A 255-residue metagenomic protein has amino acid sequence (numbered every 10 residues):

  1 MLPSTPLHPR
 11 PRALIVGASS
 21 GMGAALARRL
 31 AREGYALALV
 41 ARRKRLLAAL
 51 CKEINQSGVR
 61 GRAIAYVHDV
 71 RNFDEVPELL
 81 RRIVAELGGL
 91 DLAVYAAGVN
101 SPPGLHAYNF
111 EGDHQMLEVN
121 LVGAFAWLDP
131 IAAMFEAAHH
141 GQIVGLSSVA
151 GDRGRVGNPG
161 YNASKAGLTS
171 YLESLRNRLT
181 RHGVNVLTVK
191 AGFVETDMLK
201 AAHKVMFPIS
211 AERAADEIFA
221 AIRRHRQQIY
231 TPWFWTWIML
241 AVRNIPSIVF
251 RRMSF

Functional and structural regions predicted by a protein language model:
S19-S20: Conserved glycine-rich cofactor-binding loop
G34-L50: Conserved glycine-rich Rossmann-like NAD(P)H-binding loop of the short-chain dehydrogenase/reductase
S57-D74: Rossmann-fold cofactor-recognition segment
G104-H106, G112-L117: Substrate-binding pocket helix/loop in short-chain dehydrogenase/reductase
L128, S164: Active-site helix of classical SDR
S148: Residue(s) in the substrate-gating loop at a strand-loop-helix junction that position the organic substrate next
R181, T188, H203-L240: C-terminal helical subdomain
